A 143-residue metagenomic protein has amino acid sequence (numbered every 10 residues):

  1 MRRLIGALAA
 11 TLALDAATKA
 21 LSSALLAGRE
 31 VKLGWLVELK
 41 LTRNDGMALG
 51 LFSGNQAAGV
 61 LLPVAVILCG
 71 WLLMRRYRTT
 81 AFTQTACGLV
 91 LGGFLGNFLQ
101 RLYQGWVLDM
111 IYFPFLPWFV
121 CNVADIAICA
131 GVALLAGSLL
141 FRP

Functional and structural regions predicted by a protein language model:
M1-P143: Alpha-helical transmembrane bundles and membrane-interface segments of multipass inner-membrane proteins
